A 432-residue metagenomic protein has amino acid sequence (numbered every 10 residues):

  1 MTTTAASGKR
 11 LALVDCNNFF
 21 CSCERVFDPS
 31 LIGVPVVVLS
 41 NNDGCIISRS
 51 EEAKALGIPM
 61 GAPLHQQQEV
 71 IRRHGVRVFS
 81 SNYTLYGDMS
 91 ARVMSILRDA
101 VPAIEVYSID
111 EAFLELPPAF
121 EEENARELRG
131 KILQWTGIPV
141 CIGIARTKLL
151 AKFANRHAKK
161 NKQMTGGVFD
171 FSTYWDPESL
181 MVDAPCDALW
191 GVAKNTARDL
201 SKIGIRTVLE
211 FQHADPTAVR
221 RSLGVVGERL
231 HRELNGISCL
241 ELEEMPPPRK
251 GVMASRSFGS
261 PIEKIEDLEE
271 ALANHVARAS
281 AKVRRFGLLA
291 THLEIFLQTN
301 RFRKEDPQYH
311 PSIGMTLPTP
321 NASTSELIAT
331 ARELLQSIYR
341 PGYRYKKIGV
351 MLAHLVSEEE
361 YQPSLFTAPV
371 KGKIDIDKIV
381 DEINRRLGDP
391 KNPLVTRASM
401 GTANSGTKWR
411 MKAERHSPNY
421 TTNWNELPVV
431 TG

Functional and structural regions predicted by a protein language model:
M1-N235, C239-L242, A281, V370-G432: Gly/Gly-Pro- and Ser/Thr-rich, intrinsically disordered tail segments characteristic of DNA damage-repair and tolerance
T4, A188, T196-Y345, E360-Q362 (+1 more regions): DNA-contacting surface of Y-family translesion DNA polymerases
F113, T316, G349: Short aromatic/hydrophobic contact patches that present stacked aromatics for nucleic-acid/ligand binding
E115-P117, Q298, P318, A353: Solvent-exposed residues in well-ordered beta-strands and their adjoining turns, especially edge/terminal strands
E121-E123, N161, K304, V356-Q362: Short, charged/polar, Gly/Pro-enriched secondary-structure boundary elements
P139-C141, E294, K347-G349: Residues at or immediately flanking beta-strands
A145-T147, Q298, M351-L355, M400: Short loop/turn motifs enriched for small/polar and acidic residues
E326, R332-V395: C-terminal hydrophobic structural anchor segments that stabilize assembly/packing rather than catalytic chemistry
